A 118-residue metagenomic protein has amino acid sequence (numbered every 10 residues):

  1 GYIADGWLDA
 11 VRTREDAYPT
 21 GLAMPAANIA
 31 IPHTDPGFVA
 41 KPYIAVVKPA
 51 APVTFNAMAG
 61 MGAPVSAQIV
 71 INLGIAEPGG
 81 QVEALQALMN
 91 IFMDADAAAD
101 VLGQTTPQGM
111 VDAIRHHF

Functional and structural regions predicted by a protein language model:
G1-F118: Cytosolic covalent-transfer regions centered on His/Cys nucleophiles that carry phosphoryl or persulfide groups
